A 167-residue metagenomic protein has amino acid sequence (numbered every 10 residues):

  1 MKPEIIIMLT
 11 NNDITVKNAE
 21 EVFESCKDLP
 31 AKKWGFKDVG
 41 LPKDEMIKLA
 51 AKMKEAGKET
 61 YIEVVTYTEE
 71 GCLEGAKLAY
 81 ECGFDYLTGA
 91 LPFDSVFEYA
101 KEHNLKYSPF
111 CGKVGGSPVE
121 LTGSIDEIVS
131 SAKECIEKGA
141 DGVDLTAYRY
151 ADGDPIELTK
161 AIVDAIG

Functional and structural regions predicted by a protein language model:
K2-T60, V65-G167: Alpha/beta enzyme core
